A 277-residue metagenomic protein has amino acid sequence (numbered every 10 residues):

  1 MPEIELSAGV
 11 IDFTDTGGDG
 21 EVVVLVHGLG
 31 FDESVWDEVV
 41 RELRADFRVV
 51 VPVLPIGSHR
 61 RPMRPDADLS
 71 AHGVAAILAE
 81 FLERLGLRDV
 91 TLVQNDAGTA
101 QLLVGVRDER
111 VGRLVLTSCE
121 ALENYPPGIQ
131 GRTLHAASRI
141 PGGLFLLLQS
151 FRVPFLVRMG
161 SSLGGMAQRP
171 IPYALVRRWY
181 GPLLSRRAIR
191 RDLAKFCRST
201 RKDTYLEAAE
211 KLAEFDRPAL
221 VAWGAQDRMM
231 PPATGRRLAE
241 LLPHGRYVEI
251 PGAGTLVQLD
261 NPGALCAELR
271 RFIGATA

Functional and structural regions predicted by a protein language model:
S7-D15: A short loop-to-beta-strand scaffold at the N-terminal edge of the catalytic core in hydrolase folds
D15-R61: Conserved HGGG/HGGXW glycine-rich cap/lid loop of the alpha/beta-hydrolase fold
V50-A97, A267: Active-site loop/oxyanion-hole signature of alpha/beta-hydrolase fold enzymes
G112-L146: Flexible "cap/lid" loop of the alpha/beta hydrolase fold
L116, L122-G128, Q149-E214: Conserved alpha/beta-hydrolase catalytic His-Asp/Glu region
F215, V221-W223: Short beta-strand/loop motif that positions the catalytic acidic residue of the alpha/beta-hydrolase fold
Q226-M230: Acidic catalytic loop of the alpha/beta-hydrolase fold
H244-A277: Catalytic active-site module of serine/aspartate enzymes centered on a nucleophile-bearing elbow/loop
